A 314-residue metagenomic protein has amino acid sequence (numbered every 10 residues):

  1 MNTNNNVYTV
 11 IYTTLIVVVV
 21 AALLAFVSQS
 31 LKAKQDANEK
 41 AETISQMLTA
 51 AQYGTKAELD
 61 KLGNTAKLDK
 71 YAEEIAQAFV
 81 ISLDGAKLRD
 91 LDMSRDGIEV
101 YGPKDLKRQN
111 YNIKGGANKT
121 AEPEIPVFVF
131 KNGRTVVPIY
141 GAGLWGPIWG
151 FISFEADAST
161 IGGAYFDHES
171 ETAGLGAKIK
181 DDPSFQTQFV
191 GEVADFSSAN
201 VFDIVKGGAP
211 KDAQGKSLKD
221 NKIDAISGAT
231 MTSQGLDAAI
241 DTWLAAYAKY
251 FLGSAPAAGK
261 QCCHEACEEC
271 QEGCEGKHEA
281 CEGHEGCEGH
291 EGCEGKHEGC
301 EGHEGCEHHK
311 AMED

Functional and structural regions predicted by a protein language model:
N2-C267, C274, C306-D314: Flexible, solvent-exposed loop/hinge segments and secondary-structure transition points
E265, E272, G276-E279, E285 (+3 more regions): Conserved positions within tandem-repeat grammars
